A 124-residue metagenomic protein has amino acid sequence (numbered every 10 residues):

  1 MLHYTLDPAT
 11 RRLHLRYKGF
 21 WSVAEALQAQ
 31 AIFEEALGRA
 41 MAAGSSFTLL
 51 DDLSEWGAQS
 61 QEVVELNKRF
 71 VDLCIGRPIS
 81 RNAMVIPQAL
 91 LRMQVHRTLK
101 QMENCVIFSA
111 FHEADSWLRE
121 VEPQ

Functional and structural regions predicted by a protein language model:
M1-Q124: Amphipathic, Lys/Arg-enriched alpha-helical "gate/interface" segment within cytosolic domains that mediates
